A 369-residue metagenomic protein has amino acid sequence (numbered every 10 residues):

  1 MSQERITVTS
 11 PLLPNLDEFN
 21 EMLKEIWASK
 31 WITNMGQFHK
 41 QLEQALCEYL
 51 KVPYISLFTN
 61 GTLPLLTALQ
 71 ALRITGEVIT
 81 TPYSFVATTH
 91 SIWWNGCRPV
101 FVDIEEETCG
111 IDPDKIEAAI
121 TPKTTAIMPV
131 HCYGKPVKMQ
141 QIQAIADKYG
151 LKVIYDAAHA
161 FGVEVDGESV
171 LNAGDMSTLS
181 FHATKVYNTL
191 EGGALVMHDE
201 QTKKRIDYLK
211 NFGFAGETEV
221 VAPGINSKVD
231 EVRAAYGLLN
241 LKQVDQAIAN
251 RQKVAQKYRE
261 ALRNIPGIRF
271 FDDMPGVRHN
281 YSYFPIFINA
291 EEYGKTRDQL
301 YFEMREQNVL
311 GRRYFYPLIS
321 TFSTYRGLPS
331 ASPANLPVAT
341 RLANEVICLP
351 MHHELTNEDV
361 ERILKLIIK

Functional and structural regions predicted by a protein language model:
M1-I32, P350: N-terminal "arm"/small-domain region of PLP-dependent enzymes with the aminotransferase-like
W31, M35-E77, Y83, S91-W94 (+2 more regions): Phosphate-binding glycine-rich loop
Q37-A45, Y49-P53, D114, A118 (+4 more regions): PLP-dependent aminotransferase class I/II
S56, I79, V100, V153-I154 (+3 more regions): Structural detector of well-ordered beta-strand residues that form the stable sheet scaffold of enzyme domains
Q70-K148, K152-A157, E164: PLP-dependent aminotransferase-like
S84, E107-T108, G134, K185 (+3 more regions): Glycine-/small-residue-rich active-site loops that bind phosphorylated ligands and cofactors
Y155-T189, K204, G216-V221: Conserved active-site segment immediately N-terminal to the catalytic lysine that forms the internal aldimine
L179-S180, G193-D199, L238: Short beta-strand-to-turn element immediately C-terminal to the catalytic PLP-Schiff-base lysine in fold type I
